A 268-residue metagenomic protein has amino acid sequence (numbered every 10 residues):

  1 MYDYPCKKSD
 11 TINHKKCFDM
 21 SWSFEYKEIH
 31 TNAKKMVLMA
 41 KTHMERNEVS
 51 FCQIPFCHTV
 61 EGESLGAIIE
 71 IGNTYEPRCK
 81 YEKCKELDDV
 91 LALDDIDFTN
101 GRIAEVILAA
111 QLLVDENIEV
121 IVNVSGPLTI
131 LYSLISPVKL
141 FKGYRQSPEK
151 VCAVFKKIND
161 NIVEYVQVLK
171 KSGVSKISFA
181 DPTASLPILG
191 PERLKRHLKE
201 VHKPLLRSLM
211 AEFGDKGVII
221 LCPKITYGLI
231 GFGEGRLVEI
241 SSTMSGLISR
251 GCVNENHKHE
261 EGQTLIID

Functional and structural regions predicted by a protein language model:
M1-N73, E192-I220, Y227-D268: N-terminal basic, low-complexity leaders that serve as flexible interaction/assembly modules and, when applicable, as
N32, K150, V154, G190: Conserved acidic
M44, L113, I162, L169 (+1 more regions): Conserved, mostly hydrophobic/aromatic
C52-P55, V120-N123, V174-D181, K216-C222: Short beta-strand segments at enzyme active-site cores
F56-H58, G126-L128, T183-S185, P223-Y227: Active-site-proximal loop/turn and secondary-structure-junction residues that shape catalytic pockets, frequently
I68-Y165: Active-site-proximal, glycine-rich beta->alpha crossover segments in alpha/beta enzymes that shape flexible
N123-G143, S172-H197: Active-site-proximal loop/short-helix segments that contain or immediately flank catalytic acid/base residue(s)
K156-K176, K203: Alpha/beta enzyme core
